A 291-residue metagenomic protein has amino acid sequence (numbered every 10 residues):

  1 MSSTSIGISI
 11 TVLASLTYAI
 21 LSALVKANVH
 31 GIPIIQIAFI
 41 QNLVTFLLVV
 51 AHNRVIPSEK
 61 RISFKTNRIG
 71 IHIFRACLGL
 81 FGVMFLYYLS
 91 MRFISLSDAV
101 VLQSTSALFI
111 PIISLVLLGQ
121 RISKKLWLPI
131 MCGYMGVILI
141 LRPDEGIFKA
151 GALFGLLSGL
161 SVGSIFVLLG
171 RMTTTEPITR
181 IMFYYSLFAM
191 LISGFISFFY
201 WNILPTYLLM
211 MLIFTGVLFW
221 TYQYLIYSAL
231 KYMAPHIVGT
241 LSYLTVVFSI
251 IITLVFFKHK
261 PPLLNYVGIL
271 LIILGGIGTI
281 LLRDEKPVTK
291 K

Functional and structural regions predicted by a protein language model:
M1-Q36, G146-R171, T289-K291: Glycine-/small-residue-enriched transmembrane alpha-helix faces in small-molecule transporters and effluxers
I6-A14, N53, E59-L86, A150-S158 (+3 more regions): Loop-to-transmembrane-helix transition segments
S15-I20, V50, A76-F81, F85 (+8 more regions): Hydrophobic/small/kink-forming positions within alpha-helical transmembrane segments of polytopic membrane proteins
G31-G82, S161-I165, Y184-F199: Transmembrane alpha-helices of multi-pass small-molecule transport proteins
I40, A99-T105, M172-F188, Q223-V255: Helix-helix packing/entry segments at the starts of transmembrane helices
F46-R68, Y134-G146, A189-L208, F214 (+2 more regions): Membrane-interface helix-cap regions at the ends of transmembrane helices in multi-pass membrane proteins
V100-Q103, G119-L139, E145, K149-A152 (+2 more regions): Loop-to-transmembrane alpha-helix entry segments
Y243, V247-K291: C-terminal-most transmembrane helix of multi-pass membrane proteins
